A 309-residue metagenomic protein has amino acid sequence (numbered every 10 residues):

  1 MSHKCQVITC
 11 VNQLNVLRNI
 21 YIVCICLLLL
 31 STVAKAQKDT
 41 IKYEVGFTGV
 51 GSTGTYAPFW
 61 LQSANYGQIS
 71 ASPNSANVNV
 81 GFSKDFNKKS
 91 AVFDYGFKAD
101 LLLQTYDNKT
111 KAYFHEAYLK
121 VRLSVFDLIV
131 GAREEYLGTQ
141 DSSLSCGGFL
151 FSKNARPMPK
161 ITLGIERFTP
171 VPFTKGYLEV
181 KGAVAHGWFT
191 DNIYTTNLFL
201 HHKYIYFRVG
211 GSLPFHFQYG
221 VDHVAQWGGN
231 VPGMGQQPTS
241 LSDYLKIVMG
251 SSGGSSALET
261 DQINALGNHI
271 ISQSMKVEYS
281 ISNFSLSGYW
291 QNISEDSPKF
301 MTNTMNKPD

Functional and structural regions predicted by a protein language model:
Q37-K42, D85-G96, R122-F126, F168-V180 (+2 more regions): Short loop/turn motifs that connect adjacent beta-strands in outer-membrane beta-barrel proteins
I41-Y56, Y95-L103, V121, L128-E134 (+3 more regions): Transmembrane beta-barrel strands of outer-membrane/channel proteins
V50-N77, A99-T110: Surface-exposed strand-loop-strand hairpins of Gram-negative outer-membrane beta-barrel proteins
A64-Q68, D100-Q104, C146-F151, F189-Y194 (+2 more regions): Extracellular loop and loop/strand-boundary signature of outer-membrane beta-barrel proteins
S72-V78, T110-H115, A155-G164, N197-K203 (+2 more regions): Residues that define the transmembrane beta-barrel architecture of outer-membrane proteins
V78-F86, A117-L123, V130, I161-R167 (+3 more regions): Residues on the lipid-exposed face of transmembrane beta-strands in outer-membrane beta-barrel proteins
G138-P238: Internal, well-ordered domain-core segments that constitute the primary functional module of diverse proteins
Y219, G235-D309: Long, internal scaffold/assembly segments composed of regular secondary structure
